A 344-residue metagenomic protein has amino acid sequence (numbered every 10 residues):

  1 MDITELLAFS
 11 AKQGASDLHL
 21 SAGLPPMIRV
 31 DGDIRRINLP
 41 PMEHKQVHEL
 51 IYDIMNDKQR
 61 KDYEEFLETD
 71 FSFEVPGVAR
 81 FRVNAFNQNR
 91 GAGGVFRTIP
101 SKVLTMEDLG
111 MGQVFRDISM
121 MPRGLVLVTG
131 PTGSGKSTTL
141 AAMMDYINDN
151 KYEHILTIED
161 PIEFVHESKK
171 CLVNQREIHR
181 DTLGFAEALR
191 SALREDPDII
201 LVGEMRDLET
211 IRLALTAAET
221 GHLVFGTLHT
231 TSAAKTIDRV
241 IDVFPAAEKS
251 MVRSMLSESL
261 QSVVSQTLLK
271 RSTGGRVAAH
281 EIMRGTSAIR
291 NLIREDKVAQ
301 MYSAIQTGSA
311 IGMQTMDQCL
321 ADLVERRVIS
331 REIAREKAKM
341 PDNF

Functional and structural regions predicted by a protein language model:
M1-F344: Short, flexible helix-loop junctions that flank or precede catalytic/ligand sites
